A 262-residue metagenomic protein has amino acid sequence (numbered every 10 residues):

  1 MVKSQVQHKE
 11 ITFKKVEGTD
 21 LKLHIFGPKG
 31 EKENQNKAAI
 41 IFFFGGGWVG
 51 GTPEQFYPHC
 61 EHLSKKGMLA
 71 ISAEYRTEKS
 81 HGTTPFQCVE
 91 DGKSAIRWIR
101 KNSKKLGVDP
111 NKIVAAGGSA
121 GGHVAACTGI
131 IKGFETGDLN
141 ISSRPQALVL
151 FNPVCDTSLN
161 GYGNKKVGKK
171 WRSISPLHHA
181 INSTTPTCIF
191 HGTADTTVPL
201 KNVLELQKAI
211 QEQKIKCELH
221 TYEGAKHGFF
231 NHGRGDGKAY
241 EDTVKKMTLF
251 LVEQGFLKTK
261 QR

Functional and structural regions predicted by a protein language model:
M1-Q35: N-terminal cap/lid segment of alpha/beta-hydrolase-fold proteins
H24, L204-Q207, Q211-R262: C-terminal catalytic histidine-bearing segment of alpha/beta-hydrolase fold enzymes
Q35-G46: Short beta-strand element of the alpha/beta-hydrolase
P53-S72: Short amphipathic alpha-helix adjacent to the substrate-entry channel of hydrolases
T83-K104, D242-K246: Alpha/beta-hydrolase active-site loop
S94-V167, W171-R172, P176: Primarily recognizes the serine-hydrolase "nucleophile elbow" in alpha/beta-hydrolase and SGNH/GDSL folds
I189-H191, D195: Short beta-strand/loop motif that positions the catalytic acidic residue of the alpha/beta-hydrolase fold
T197-N202: Conserved alpha/beta-hydrolase "acid-adjacent" motif
